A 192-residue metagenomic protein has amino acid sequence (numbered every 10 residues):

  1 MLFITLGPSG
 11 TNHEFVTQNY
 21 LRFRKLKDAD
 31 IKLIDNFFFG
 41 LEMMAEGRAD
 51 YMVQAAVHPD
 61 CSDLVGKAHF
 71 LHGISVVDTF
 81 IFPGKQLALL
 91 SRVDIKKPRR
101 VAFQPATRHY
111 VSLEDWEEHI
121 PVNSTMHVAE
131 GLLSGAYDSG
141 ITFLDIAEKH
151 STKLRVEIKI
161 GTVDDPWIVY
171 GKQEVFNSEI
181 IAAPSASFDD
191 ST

Functional and structural regions predicted by a protein language model:
M1-T192: Domain-level signature for soluble enzymes in the chorismate/prephenate branch of the shikimate pathway
